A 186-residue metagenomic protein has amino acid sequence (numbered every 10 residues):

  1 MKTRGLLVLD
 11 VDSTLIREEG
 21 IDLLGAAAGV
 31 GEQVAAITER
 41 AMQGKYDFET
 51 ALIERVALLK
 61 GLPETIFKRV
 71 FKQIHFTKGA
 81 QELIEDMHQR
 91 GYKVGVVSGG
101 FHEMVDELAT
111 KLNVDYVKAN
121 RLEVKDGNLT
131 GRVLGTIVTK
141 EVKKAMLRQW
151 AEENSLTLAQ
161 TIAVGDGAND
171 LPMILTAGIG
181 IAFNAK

Functional and structural regions predicted by a protein language model:
M1-E54: Active-site neighborhood of HAD-like aspartate-dependent phosphohydrolases
V8-T14, A36-Q43, K60-P63, G100-L108 (+2 more regions): Short, mixed-charge, low-aromatic patches
I16, D47, L59, K72 (+2 more regions): Catalytic cores of large soluble enzymes that bind and process phosphate-bearing ligands
E19, G29-E32, L62, H75 (+1 more regions): Conserved active-site and cofactor/substrate-binding residues in soluble primary-metabolism enzymes
A26-G29, A57, E152, L156: Generic secondary-structure signature for well-ordered alpha-helical cores
E49-E82: Metal-dependent phosphoesterase signature
F71-K186: C-terminal cap/substrate-recognition subdomain and adjoining C-terminal extension of metal-dependent phosphatase-like
